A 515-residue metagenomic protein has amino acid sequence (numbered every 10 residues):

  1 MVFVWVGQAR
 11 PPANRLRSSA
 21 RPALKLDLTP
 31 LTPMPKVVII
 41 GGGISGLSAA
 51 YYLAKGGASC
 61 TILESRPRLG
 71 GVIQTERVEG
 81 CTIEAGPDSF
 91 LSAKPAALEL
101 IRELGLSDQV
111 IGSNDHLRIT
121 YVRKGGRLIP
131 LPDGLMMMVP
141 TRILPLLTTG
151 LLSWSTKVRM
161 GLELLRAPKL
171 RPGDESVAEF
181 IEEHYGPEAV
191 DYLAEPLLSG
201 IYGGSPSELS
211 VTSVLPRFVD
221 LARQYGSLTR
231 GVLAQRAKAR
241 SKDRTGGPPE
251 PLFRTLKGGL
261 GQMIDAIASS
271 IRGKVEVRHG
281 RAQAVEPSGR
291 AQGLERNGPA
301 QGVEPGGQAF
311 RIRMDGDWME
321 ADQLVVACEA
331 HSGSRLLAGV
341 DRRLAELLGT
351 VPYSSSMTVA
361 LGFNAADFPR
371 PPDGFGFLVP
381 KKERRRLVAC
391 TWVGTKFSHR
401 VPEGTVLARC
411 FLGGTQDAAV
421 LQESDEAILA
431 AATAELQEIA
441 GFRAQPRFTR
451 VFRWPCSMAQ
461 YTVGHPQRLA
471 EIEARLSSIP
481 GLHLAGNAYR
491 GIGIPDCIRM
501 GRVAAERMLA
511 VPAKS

Functional and structural regions predicted by a protein language model:
M1-P33, S288-A309: Intrinsic disorder/low-complexity segments
P35-I62: N-terminal Rossmann-like FAD-binding beta1-loop-alpha1 element of flavoenzymes
S45, R68, H331: Conserved Rossmann-like nucleotide-cofactor binding loop
A54-V78: Glycine-rich FAD pyrophosphate-binding loop
G56, D108, R281-A291, G302-R409 (+3 more regions): Mid-domain catalytic core of redox enzymes that form a hydrophobic substrate pocket/lid adjacent to a catalytic redox
E79-P168: Dinucleotide-binding Rossmann-like beta1-alpha1 core, especially the glycine-rich loop that anchors the ADP
H116-I119, V139-I143, T156-A284, G302 (+2 more regions): Active-site/ligand-binding neighborhood in enzyme catalytic cores
P132-G134, P371-G374, L387-S515: Conserved flavin/dinucleotide-binding core of flavoenzymes
